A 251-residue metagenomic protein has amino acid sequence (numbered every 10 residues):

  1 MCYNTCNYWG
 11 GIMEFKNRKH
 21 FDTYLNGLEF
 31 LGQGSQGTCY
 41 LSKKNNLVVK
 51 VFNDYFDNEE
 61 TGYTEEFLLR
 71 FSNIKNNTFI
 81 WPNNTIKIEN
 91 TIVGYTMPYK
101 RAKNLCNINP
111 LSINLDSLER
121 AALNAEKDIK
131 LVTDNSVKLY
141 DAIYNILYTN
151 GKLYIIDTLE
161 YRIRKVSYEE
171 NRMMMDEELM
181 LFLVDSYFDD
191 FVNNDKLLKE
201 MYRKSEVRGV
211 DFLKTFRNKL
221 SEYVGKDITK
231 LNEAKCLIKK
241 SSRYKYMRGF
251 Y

Functional and structural regions predicted by a protein language model:
C2-E29, E59-Y63: Juxta-kinase regulatory segment immediately upstream of eukaryotic protein kinase catalytic domains
T5-C6, R18, N26-E29, Q36 (+4 more regions): Catalytic phosphate/metal-binding cores of nucleic-acid and nucleotide-processing enzymes, i.e., regions that mediate
Y24-T85, N109-L111: ATP-binding glycine-rich loop module of kinase domains
L47, T78, Y95, Y154-D157: Protein kinase-like catalytic core scaffold
E59-L68, E119-L123, R172-E178: Well-ordered, non-membrane alpha-helical segments in soluble/globular domains
N76-A122: Conserved structural core of kinase catalytic domains
I108-Y148, L153: Conserved kinase catalytic-core helix
N150-Y251: C-lobe/activation-segment region of protein kinase-like
